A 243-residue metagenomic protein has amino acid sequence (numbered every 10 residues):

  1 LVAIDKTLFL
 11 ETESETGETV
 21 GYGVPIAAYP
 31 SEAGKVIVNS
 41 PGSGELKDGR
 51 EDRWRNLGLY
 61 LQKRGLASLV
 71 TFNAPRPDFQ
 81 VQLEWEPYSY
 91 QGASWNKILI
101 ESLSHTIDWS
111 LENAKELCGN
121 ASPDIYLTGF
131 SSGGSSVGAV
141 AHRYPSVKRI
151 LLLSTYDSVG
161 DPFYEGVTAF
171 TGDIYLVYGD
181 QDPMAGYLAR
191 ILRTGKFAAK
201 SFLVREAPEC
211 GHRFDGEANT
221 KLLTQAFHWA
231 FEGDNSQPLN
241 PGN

Functional and structural regions predicted by a protein language model:
L1-A27: A domain-start/cap signature at the N-terminus of enzymes
G17-N120: Serine-hydrolase catalytic machinery in alpha/beta-hydrolase-like enzymes
F79-E84, S89, K200-N243: C-terminal catalytic histidine-bearing segment of alpha/beta-hydrolase fold enzymes
T128-V137: Gly/Ala-rich beta-loop-alpha elbow adjacent to hydrolase catalytic centers
S146-S158: A conserved short beta-strand
F170, L176-Y178: Short beta-strand/loop motif that positions the catalytic acidic residue of the alpha/beta-hydrolase fold
D180-G186: Acidic catalytic loop of the alpha/beta-hydrolase fold
G186-S201: Conserved loop-alpha-helix segment in the C-terminal half of the alpha/beta-hydrolase fold that carries the catalytic
